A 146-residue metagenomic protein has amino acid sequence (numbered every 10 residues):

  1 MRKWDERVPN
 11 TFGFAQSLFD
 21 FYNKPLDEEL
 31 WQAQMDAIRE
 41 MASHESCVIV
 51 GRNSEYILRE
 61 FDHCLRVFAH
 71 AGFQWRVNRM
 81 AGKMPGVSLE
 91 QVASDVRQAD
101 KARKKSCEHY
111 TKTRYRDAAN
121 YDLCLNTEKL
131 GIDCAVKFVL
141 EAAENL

Functional and structural regions predicted by a protein language model:
M1-S17, S88-D133: Small-molecule kinase domains that catalyze NTP-dependent phosphoryl transfer to phosphate-bearing small molecules
M1-S46: ATP-dependent small-molecule kinase phosphotransfer cores that center on conserved nucleotide phosphate-binding segments
E28-Q32, C47-G51, K105-H109: Short gly/ser/thr-rich secondary-structure transition/capping motifs
M35, I132-L140: Short, amphipathic alpha-helical "lid/cap" segments that border enzyme active or binding sites
M41-H44, N53-F61, H70: RNA pseudouridine synthases
S54-Y56, A71-R76, L130-G131: Conserved nucleotide-binding/hydrolysis micro-motifs of P-loop NTPases
E60-K83, L89-A99: Conserved phosphate-donor/acceptor-positioning beta-strand/loop module used by diverse small-molecule
